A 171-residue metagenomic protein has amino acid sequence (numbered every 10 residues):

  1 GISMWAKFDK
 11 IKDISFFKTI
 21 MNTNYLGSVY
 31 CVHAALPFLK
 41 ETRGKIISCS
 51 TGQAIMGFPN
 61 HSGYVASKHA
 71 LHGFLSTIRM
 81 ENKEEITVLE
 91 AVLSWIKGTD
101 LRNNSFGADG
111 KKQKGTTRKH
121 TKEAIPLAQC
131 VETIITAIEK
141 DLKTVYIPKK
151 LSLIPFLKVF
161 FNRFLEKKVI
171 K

Functional and structural regions predicted by a protein language model:
S3-K18, N60: Conserved mid-core segment of classical short-chain dehydrogenase/reductases
V32, S67: Active-site helix of classical SDR
A34-R43: A short helix-coil junction within the Rossmann-fold of NAD(P)-dependent oxidoreductases
L36, A70, L75-K83, T87: Catalytic Tyr-X3-Lys helix of short-chain dehydrogenase/reductase
T51: Residue(s) in the substrate-gating loop at a strand-loop-helix junction that position the organic substrate next
M56-G63: Active-site loop immediately N-terminal to the catalytic Tyr-X3-Lys motif of short-chain dehydrogenase/reductase
M80-K149: SDR active-site lid
